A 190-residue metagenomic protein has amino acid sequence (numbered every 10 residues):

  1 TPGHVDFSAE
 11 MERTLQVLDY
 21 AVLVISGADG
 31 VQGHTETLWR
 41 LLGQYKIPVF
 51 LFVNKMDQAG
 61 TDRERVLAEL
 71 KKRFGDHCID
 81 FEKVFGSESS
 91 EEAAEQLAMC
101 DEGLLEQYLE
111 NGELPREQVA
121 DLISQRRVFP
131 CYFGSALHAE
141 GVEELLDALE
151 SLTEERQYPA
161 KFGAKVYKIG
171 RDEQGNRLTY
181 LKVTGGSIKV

Functional and structural regions predicted by a protein language model:
T1-V190: Structural and coupling elements of P-loop NTPases
